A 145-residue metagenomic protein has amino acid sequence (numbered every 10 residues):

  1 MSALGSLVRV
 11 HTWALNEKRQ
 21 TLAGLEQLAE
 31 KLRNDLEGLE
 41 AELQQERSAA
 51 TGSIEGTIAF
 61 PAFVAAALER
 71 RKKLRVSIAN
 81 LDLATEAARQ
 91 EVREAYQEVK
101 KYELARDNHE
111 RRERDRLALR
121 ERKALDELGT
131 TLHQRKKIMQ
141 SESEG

Functional and structural regions predicted by a protein language model:
M1-G145: Charge-rich amphipathic alpha-helical interaction elements
